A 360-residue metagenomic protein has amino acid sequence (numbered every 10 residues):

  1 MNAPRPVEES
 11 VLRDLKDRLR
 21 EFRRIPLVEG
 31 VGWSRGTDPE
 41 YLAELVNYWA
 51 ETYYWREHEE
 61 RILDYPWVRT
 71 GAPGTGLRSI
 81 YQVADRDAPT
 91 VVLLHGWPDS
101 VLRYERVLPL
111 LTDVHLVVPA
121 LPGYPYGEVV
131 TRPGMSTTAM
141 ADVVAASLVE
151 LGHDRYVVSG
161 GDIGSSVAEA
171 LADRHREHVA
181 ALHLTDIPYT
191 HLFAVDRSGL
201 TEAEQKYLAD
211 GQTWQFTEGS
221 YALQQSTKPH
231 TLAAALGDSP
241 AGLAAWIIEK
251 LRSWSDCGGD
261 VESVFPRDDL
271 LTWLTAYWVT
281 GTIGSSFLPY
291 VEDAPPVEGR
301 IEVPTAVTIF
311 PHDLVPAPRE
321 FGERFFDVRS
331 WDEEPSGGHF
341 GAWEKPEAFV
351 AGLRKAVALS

Functional and structural regions predicted by a protein language model:
M1-R13, R18-L19, R23, L184-T275: Alpha/beta-hydrolase
V11-Q82, W278, G284-P296: Non-catalytic accessory segments flanking enzyme active sites
E57, L102, L121-M135, E169 (+1 more regions): Glycine-rich "HGGG/HGxG" loop immediately N-terminal to the catalytic nucleophile of the alpha/beta-hydrolase
A88-G96: Short beta-strand element of the alpha/beta-hydrolase
W97-P109: The serine-hydrolase catalytic nucleophile loop
L110-D113, H153-T201: Conserved hydrolase catalytic core segment
T138-Y156, S166: Conserved acidic catalytic loop of the alpha/beta-hydrolase fold
Q225-S360: C-terminal subdomain of alpha/beta-hydrolase-fold enzymes, centered on the catalytic histidine and its supporting
